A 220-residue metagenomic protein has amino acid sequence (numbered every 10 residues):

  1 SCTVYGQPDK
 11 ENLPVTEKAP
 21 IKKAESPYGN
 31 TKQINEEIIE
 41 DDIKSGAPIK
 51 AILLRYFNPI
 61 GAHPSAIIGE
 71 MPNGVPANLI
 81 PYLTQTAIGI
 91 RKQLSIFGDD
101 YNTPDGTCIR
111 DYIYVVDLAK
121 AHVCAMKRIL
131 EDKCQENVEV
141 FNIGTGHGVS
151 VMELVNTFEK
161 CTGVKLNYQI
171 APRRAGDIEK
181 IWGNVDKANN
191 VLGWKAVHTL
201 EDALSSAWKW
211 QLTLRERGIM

Functional and structural regions predicted by a protein language model:
S1: Residue(s) in the substrate-gating loop at a strand-loop-helix junction that position the organic substrate next
V4-N58, I67-N78: Catalytic helix-loop patch of NAD(P)-dependent Rossmann-fold dehydrogenases
Y5, I60, H147-V149: Feature marks short, surface-exposed loop/turn motifs that line or immediately flank catalytic pockets and channel
G6-E11, H63, I90, L94 (+1 more regions): A short secondary-structure junction motif
D9-N12, H63-I68, C108-I109, L154: Short aromatic-enriched loop/helix-cap "lid" or pocket-rim segments at secondary-structure transitions that line
G61-H63, D100-Y101: Short, basic/glycine-rich phosphate-binding loops at helix/coil junctions that contact nucleotide phosphates
H63-P76, L83-T86, K92: Hydrophobic, Gly/Ser/Ala-rich alpha-helical and linker tracts in large acyl-processing enzymes of secondary/lipid
L79-M220: C-terminal substrate-binding subdomain of Rossmann-fold SDR/epimerase-dehydratase oxidoreductases
